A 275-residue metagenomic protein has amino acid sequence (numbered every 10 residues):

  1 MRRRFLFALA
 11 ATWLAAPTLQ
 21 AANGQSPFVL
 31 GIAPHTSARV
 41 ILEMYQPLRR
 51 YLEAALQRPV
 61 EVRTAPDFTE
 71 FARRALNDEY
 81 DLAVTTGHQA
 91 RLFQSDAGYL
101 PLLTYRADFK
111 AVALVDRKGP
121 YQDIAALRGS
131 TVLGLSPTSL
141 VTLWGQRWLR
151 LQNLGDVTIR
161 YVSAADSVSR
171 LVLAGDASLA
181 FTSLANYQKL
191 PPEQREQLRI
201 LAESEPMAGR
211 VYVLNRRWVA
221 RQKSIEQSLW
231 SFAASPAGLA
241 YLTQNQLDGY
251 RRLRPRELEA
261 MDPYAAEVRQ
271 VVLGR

Functional and structural regions predicted by a protein language model:
R2-F7: N-terminal export leaders
N23-H88: Extracytoplasmic small-molecule ligand-binding "clamshell" domains of the periplasmic binding protein/Venus flytrap
S26-H35, I41, A107-V115, E193-A233 (+2 more regions): Periplasmic-binding protein-like
P47-L56, L103-T104, V141-V162, Q188-R195: Ligand-binding cleft/hinge of the Venus flytrap
V62-R73, T86, T158-R170, P206-A208: Short helix-initiation/N-cap motifs at beta->coil->alpha
V84-D96, L171-L198, A202: A ligand-binding cleft/hinge motif common to bilobed small-molecule-binding domains
A97-R106, L201: A structural signal for short loop-to-beta-strand junctions that line the ligand-binding cleft of periplasmic/secreted
V115-V132: Flexible hinge/capping segments at coil-to-helix
